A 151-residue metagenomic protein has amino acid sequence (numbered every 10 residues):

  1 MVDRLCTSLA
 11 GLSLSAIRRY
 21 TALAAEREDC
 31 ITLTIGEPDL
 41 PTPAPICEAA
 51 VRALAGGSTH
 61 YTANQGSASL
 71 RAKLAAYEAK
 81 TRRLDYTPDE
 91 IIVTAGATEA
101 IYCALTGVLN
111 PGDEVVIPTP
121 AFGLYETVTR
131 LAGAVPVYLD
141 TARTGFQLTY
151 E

Functional and structural regions predicted by a protein language model:
M1-R4: Basic/polar N-terminal segments that are highly enriched at the extreme N-terminus, encompassing both cleavable
A10-G96, C103: N-terminal small-domain helix-loop-helix segment of the aminotransferase-like
S15, E99-A100, L148-E151: Short, conserved clusters of charged catalytic residues that mark active-site and nucleotide-handling motifs
A100-I101, Y125: Short, hydrophobic alpha-helical packing/hinge segments within bilobed ligand-binding/sensory domains
T106-E151: PLP-dependent aminotransferase-like
